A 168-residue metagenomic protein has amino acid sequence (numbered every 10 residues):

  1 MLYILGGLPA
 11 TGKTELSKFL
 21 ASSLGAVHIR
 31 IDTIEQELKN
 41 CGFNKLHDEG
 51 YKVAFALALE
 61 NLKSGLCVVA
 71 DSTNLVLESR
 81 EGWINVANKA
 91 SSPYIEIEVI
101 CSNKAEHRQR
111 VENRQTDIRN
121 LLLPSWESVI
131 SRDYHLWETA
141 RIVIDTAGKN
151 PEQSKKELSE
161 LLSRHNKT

Functional and structural regions predicted by a protein language model:
L2: Walker A (P-loop) ATP-phosphate-binding motif of ABC ATPase nucleotide-binding domains
L5: Hydrophobic anchor at the beta1->P-loop junction of P-loop NTPases
L8: P-loop (Walker A) phosphate-binding loop of NTP-binding proteins
G12: Conserved glycine(s) of the Walker
E15-L66: Conserved substrate/cofactor phosphate-moiety recognition/catalytic segment in nucleotide-dependent phosphotransferases
E49-A90, Y94: Glycine-rich phosphate-binding loop used to anchor ATP phosphates in small-molecule kinases, encompassing both
A90-V111, I144: Conserved phosphate-donor/acceptor-positioning beta-strand/loop module used by diverse small-molecule
T116-E157, H165-T168: Small-molecule kinase domains that catalyze NTP-dependent phosphoryl transfer to phosphate-bearing small molecules
